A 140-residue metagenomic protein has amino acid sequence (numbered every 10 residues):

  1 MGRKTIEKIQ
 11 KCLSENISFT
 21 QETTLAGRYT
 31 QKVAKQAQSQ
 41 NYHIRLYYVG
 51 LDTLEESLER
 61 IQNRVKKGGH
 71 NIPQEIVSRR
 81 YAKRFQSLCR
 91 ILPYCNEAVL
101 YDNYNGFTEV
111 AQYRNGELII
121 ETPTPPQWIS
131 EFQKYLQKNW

Functional and structural regions predicted by a protein language model:
M1-I17: Conserved substrate/cofactor phosphate-moiety recognition/catalytic segment in nucleotide-dependent phosphotransferases
N16-F19, H43-R45: Loop/turn-to-beta-strand initiation segments
E22: Phosphate-coordination/substrate-recognition cap region in phosphate-metabolizing enzymes
L25-G106: Replace "adjacent to P-loop NTPase cores in ATP/GTP-dependent enzymes" with "adjacent to NTP-binding cores
L92-W140: NTP-dependent small-molecule kinase module
